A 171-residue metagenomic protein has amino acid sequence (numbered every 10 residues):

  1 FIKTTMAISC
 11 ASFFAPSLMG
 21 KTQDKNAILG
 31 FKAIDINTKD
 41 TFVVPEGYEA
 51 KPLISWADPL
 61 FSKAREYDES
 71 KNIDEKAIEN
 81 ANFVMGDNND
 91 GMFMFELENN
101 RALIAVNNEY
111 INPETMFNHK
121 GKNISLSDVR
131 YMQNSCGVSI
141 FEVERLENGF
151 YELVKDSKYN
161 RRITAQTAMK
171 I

Functional and structural regions predicted by a protein language model:
T5-P16, K21-I171: Conserved small-residue
